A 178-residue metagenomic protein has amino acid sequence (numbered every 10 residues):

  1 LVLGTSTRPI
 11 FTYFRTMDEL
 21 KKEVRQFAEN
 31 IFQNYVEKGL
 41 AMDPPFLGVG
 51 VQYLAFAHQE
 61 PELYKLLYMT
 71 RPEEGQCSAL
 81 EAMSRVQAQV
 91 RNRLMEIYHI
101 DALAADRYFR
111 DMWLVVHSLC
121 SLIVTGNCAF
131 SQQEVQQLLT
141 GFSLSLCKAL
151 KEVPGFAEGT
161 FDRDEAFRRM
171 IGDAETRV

Functional and structural regions predicted by a protein language model:
L1-E19: Helix-turn-helix
E19-K38, G48, Q52-A55, T70 (+5 more regions): Alpha-helical structural segments
I31-F32, F46-E62, L138-G159: N-terminal hydrophobic signal/anchor transmembrane helix of membrane proteins
I31-M42, V115-L122: Solvent-exposed, amphipathic alpha-helical segments
L47-Y68, Q76-L80, W113-V116, C120: Helical hydrophobic small-molecule/effector-binding pocket
K65-Y68, Q76, T125, S131-Q132 (+1 more regions): Short, hydrophobic secondary-structure boundary micro-motifs
E74-H99, D106-D111, Q137-K148: Amphipathic alpha-helical packing segments from all-alpha helical-bundle domains
L103-T125, Q136-L146, T160-D173: Hydrophobic alpha-helical segments that form the core of small-molecule binding pockets and/or dimer interfaces
